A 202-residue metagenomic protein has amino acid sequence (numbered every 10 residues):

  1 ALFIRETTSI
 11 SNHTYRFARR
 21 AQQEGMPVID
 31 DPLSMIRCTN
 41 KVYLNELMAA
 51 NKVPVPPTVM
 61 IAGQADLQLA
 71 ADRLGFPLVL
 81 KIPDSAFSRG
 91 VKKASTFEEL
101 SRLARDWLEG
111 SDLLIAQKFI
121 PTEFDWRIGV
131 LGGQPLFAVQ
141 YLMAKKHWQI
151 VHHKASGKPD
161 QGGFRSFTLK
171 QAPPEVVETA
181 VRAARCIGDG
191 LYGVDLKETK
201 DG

Functional and structural regions predicted by a protein language model:
F3-Q22, M26-P27: Short, structured active-site "lid" loops
R5, I61, Y141: Conserved residues at the C-terminal ends of beta-strands
R19-G25, I29, L33-W126, K170-E178: Active-site nucleotide/adenylate-binding loops and adjacent lid/helix of ATP-dependent enzymes
V53-P54, C186-G190: Short secondary-structure junctions
E98-S101, R105-W107, K118-I187, E198: ATP-dependent carboxylate/phosphate-activation module, predominantly the ATP-grasp catalytic core and closely related
L114, D189-Y192: PAS/PAS-like sensory domains
V194-L196: Hydrophobic residue at the +6 position relative to the catalytic HRD Asp in the kinase catalytic loop
D201-G202: Conserved protein kinase catalytic/activation segment
